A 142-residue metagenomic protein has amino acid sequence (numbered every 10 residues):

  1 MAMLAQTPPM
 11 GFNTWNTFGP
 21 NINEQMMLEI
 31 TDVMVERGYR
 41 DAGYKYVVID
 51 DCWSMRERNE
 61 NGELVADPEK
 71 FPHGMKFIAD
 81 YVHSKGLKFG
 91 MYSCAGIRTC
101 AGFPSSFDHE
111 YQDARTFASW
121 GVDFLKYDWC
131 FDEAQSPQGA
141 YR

Functional and structural regions predicted by a protein language model:
M1-G19: An acidic-aromatic substrate-binding cleft motif
M3, Q25, Q135-Q138: Residue-level detector of secondary-structure boundary/capping sites
L4-A5, M26-M27, H73: Metal-dependent phosphate/diphosphate-handling catalytic cores characterized by acidic Asp/Glu clusters
P8, N23, M27-I30: Short N-terminal amphipathic alpha-helix/helix-capping patch enriched in small hydrophobics with frequent Ser/Thr
W15-I22, A66-P68: Second-shell loop/turn segments in exported
I22-E24, C100-A101: Short linear motifs at secondary-structure transitions and domain/linker junctions
E29-A134, A140: Aromatic-lined carbohydrate-binding/catalytic grooves of carbohydrate-active enzymes
